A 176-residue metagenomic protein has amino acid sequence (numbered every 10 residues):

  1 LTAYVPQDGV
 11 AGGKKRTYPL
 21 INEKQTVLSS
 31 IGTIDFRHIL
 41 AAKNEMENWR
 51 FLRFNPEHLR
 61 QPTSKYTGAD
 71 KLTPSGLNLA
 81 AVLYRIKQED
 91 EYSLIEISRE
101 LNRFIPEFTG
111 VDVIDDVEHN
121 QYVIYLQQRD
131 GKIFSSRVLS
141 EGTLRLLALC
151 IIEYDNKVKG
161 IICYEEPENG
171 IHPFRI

Functional and structural regions predicted by a protein language model:
L1-I95: Electropositive, glycine-dotted interaction segments that contact anionic polymers or phosphate-rich ligands
A42, L101-N102: Broad structural signal for hydrophobic residues in well-ordered alpha-helices, predominantly aliphatic
E100, E107-I176: Switch/communication elements of ASCE P-loop NTPase nucleotide-binding domains
